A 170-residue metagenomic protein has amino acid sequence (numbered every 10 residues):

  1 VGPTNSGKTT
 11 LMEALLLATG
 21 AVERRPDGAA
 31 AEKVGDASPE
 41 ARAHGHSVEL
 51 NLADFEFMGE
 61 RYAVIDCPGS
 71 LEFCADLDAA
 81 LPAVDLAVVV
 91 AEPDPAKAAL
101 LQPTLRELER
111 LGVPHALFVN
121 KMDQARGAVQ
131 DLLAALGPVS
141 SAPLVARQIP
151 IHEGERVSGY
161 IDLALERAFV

Functional and structural regions predicted by a protein language model:
V1-A91: P-loop NTPase switch module centered on the Walker A-proximal segment
S6-G7, R24-G28, D36-S38, E109 (+3 more regions): Homeobox/homeodomain signature
T10, A14-L15, D76-A79, A83 (+3 more regions): Alpha-helical scaffold elements adjacent to nucleotide-binding pockets in ATP/GTP-utilizing enzyme cores
E23, V48, H115, P143-L144: Residue-level detector of short coil/turn "hinge" positions at structural boundaries
S38-H46, A63-S70, E92-L101, A125 (+3 more regions): Phosphate-binding glycine-rich loops and adjacent basic patches that engage nucleotide phosphates, nucleic-acid
E60-Y62, C67-F73, L81-L105, E109-Q130 (+1 more regions): Conserved Switch II/interswitch segment of TRAFAC-class P-loop GTPases
P114, D123-V170: Canonical P-loop GTPase G-domain recognition
